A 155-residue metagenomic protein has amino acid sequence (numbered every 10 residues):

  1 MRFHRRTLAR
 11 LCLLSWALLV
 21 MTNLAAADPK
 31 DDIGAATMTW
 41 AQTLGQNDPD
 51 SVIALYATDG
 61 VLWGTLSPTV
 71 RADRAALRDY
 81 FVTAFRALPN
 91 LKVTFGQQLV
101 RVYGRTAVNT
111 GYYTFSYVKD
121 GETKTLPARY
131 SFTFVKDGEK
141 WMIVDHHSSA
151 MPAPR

Functional and structural regions predicted by a protein language model:
M1-T7: N-terminal secretory signal peptides that target proteins for export/translocation
L8-L11, Y130: Extended hydrophobic/Leu-rich segments
R10-T22: Bacterial N-terminal signal peptides
A27-S51, V61-R155: A beta-strand edge to alpha-helix "cap/lid" segment located at domain peripheries
A57: Helix-to-beta-strand junctions that scaffold the AdoMet/dcAdoMet cofactor pocket in Class I SAM-dependent enzymes
